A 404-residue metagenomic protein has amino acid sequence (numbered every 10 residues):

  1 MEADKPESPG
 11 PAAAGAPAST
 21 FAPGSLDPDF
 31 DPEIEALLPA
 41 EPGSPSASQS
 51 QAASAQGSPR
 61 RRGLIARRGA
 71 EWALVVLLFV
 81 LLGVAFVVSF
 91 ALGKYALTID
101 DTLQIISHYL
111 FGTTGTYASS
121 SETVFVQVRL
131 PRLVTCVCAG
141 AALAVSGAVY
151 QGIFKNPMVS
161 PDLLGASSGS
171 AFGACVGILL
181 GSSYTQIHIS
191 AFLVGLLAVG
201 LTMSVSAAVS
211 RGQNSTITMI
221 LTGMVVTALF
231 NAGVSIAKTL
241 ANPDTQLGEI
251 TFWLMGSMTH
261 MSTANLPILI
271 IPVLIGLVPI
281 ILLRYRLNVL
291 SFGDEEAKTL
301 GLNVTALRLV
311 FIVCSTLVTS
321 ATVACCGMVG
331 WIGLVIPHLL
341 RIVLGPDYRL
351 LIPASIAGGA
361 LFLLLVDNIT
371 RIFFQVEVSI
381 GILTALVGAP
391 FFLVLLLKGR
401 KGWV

Functional and structural regions predicted by a protein language model:
E2-P11, A18-V404: Alpha-helical transmembrane segments in inner-membrane proteins
